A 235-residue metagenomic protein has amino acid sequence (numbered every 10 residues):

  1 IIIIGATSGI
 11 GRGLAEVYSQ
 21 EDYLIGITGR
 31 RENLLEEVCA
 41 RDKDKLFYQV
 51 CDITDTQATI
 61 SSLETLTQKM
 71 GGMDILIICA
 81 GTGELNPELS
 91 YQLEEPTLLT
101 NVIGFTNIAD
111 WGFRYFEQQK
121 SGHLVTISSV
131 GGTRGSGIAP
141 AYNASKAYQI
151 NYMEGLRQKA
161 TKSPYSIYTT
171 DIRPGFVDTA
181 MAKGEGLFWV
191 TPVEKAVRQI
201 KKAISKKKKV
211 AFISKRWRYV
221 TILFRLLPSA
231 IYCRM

Functional and structural regions predicted by a protein language model:
T7-S8: Conserved glycine-rich cofactor-binding loop
E21-E37: Conserved glycine-rich Rossmann-like NAD(P)H-binding loop of the short-chain dehydrogenase/reductase
C79-E84: Conserved NAD(P)H cofactor-binding loop of Rossmann-fold oxidoreductase domains
N86-L99: Short alpha-helical oligomerization interface
A109, S145: Active-site helix of classical SDR
S129: Residue(s) in the substrate-gating loop at a strand-loop-helix junction that position the organic substrate next
D171, K183-T221: C-terminal helical subdomain
